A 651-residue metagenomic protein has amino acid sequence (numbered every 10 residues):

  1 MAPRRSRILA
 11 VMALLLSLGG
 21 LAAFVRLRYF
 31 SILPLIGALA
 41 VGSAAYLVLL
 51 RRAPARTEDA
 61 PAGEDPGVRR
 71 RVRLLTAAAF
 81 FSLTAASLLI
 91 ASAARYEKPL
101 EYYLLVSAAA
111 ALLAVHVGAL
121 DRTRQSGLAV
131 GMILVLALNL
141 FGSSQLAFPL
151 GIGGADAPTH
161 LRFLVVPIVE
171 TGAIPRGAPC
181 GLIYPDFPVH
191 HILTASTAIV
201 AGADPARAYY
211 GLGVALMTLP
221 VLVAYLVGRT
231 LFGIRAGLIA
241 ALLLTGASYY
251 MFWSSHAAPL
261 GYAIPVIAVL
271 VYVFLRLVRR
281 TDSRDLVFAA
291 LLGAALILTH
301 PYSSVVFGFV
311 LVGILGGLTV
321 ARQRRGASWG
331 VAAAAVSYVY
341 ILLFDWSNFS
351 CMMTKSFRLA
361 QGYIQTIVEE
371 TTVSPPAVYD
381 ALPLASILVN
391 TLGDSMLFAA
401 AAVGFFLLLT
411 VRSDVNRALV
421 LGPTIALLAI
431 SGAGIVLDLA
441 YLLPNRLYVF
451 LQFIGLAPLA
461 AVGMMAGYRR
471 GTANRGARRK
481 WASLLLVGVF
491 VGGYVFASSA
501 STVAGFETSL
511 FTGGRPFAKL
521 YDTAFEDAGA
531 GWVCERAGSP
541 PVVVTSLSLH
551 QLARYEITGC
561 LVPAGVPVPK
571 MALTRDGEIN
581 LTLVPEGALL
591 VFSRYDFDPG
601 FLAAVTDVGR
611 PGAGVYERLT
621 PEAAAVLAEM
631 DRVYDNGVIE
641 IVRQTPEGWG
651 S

Functional and structural regions predicted by a protein language model:
M1-G127: Membrane-embedded, hydrophobic transmembrane alpha-helices
A13-S17, L128-V135, A289-A290, T410-L437 (+1 more regions): Transmembrane alpha-helix segments characteristic of polytopic inner-membrane glycan-assembly/cell-envelope
L27-I36, D156, Y250, A258-A263 (+1 more regions): Transmembrane catalytic cores of multi-pass membrane glycosyltransferases and polysaccharide-assembly enzymes
Y102-A108, L260, V305, Y441-A473: Hydrophobic/aromatic-rich transmembrane helices and adjacent perimembrane loops
G118, R122-P265, N445, F450 (+1 more regions): Active-site lumenal/periplasmic loops and adjacent helix-entry segments of GT-C-fold, multi-pass membrane
L120-T123, R280-S283, R322-W329, A402-L427 (+1 more regions): Membrane-interface helix-loop-helix junctions at transmembrane boundaries of multi-pass membrane enzymes, predominantly
V214, T230, L260, M465-S651: Extracytoplasmic
I267-D285: Membrane-interface transmembrane helices that cradle and orient dolichyl/undecaprenyl
